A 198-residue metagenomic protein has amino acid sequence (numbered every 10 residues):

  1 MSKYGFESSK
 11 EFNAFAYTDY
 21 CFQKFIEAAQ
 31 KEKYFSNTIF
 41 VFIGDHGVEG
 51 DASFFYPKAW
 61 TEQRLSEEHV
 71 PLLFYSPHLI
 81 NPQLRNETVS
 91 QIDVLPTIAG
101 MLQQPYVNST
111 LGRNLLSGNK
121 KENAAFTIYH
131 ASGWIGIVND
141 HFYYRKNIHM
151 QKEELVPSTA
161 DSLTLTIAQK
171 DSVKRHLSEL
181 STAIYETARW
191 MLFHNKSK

Functional and structural regions predicted by a protein language model:
M1-K198: Solvent-exposed soluble domains appended to multi-pass membrane proteins
